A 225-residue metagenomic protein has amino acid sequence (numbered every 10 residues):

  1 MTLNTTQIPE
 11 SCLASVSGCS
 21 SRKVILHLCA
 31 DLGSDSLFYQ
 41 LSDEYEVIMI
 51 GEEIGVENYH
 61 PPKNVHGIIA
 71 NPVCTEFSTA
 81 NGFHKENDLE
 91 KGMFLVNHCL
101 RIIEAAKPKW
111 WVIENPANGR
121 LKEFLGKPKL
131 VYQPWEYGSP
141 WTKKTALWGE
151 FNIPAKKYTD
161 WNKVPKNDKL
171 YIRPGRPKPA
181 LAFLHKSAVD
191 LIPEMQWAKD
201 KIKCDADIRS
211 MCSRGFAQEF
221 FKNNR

Functional and structural regions predicted by a protein language model:
T2-R225: Conserved active-site and SAM-binding loop architecture of S-adenosyl-L-methionine-dependent nucleic-acid
